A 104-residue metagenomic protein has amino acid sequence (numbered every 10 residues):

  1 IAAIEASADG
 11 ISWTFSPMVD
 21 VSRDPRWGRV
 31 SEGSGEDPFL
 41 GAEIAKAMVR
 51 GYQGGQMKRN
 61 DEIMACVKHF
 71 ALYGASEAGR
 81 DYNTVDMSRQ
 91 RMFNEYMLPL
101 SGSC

Functional and structural regions predicted by a protein language model:
I1-C104: Glycoside hydrolase catalytic-domain context in secreted enzymes
